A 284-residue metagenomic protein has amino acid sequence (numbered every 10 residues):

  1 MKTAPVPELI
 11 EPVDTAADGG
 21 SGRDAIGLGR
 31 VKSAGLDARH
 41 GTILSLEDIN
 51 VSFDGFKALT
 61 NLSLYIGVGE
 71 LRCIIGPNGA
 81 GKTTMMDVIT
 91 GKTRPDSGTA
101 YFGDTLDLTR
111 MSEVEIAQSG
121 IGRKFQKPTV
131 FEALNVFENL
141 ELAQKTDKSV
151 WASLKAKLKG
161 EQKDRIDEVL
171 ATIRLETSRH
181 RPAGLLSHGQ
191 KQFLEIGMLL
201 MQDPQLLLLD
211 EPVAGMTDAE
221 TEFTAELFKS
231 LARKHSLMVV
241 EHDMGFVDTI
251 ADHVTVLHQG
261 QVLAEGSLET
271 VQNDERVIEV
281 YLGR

Functional and structural regions predicted by a protein language model:
M1-I10: N-terminal acidic, proline/glycine-rich, low-complexity intrinsically disordered segments
D14-A16: N-terminal intrinsically disordered, low-complexity tails
G19-R284: Glycine-rich phosphate-binding loops of nucleotide-dependent enzymes
